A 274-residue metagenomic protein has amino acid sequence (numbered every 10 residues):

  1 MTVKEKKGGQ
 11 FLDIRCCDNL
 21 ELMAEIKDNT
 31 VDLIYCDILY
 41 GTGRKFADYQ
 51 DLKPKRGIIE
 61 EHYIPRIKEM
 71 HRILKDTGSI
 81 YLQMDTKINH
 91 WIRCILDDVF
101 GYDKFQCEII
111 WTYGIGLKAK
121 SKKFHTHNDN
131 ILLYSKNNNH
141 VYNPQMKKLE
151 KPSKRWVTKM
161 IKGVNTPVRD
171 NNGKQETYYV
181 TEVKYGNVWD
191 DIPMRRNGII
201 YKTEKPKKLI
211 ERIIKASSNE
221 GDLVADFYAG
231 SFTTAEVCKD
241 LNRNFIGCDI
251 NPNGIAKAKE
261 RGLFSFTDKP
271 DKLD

Functional and structural regions predicted by a protein language model:
M1-K259, F264-S265: Core catalytic lobe of class I
N253, D268-D274: Conserved glycine-bearing catalytic or ligand-binding loops at nucleotide- and phosphate-handling centers of large
